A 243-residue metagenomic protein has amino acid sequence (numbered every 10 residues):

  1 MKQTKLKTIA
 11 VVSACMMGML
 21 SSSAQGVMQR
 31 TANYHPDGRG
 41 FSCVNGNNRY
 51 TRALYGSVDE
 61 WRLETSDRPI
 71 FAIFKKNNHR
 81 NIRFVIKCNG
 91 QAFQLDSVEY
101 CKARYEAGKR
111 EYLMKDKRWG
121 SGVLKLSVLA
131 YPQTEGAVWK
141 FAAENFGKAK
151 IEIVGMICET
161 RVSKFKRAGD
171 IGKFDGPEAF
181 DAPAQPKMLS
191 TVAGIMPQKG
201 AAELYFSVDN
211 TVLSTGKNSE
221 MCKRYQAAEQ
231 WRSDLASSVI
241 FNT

Functional and structural regions predicted by a protein language model:
M1-Q25, F141: Bacterial Sec-dependent N-terminal signal peptides
S23-T243: Terminal accessory carbohydrate-recognition/targeting modules of carbohydrate-active enzymes
